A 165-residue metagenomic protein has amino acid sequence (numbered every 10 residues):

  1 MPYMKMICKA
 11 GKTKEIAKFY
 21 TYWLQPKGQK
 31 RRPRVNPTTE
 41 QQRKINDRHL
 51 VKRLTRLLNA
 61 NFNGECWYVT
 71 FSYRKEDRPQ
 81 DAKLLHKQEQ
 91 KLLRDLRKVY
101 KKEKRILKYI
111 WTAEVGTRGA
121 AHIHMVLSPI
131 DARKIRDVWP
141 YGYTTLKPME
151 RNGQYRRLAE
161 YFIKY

Functional and structural regions predicted by a protein language model:
M1-A121, S128-Y165: Positively charged, glycine-rich low-complexity segments
